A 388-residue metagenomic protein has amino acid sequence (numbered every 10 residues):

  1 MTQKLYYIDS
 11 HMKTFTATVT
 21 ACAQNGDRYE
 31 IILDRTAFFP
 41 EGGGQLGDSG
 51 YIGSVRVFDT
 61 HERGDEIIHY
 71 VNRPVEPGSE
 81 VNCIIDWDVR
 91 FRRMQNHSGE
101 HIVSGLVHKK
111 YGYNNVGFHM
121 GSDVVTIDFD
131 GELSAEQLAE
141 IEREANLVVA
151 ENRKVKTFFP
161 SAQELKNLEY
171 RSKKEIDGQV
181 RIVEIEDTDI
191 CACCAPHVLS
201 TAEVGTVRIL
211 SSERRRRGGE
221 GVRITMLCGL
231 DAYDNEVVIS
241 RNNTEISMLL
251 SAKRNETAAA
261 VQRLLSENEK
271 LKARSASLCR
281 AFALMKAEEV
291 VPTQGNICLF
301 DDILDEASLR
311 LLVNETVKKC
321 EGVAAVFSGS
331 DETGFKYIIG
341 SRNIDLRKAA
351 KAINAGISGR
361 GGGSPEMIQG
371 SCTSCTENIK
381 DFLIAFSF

Functional and structural regions predicted by a protein language model:
M1-F388: A glycine- and charged-residue-rich anion-binding loop/surface
